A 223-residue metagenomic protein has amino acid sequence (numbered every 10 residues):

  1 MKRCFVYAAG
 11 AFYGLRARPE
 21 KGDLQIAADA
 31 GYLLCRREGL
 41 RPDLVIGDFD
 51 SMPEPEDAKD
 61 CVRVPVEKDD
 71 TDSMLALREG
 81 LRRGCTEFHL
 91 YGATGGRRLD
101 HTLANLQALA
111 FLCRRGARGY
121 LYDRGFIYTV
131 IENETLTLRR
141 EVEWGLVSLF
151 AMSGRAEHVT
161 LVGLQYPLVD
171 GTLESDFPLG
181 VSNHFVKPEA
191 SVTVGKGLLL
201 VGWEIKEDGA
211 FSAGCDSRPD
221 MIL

Functional and structural regions predicted by a protein language model:
M1-D57: N-terminal beta-strand-loop-alpha-helix module at the start of alpha/beta ligand-binding or catalytic domains
Y7-A11, A93, W203-I205: Structural motif
I26-A28, G47, G92, Y120-D123: General beta-strand structural signal in soluble alpha/beta enzymes
C61-R83: Short phosphate-binding loop-to-helix
L99-F111: Short Gly/Thr/Asp-enriched flexible loops that form oxyanion-binding sites at enzyme active sites
F111-Y128: Short, acidic/small-residue loops that bind anionic groups at enzyme active sites
F126, I131-L223: Long, charged alpha-helical interface segments
